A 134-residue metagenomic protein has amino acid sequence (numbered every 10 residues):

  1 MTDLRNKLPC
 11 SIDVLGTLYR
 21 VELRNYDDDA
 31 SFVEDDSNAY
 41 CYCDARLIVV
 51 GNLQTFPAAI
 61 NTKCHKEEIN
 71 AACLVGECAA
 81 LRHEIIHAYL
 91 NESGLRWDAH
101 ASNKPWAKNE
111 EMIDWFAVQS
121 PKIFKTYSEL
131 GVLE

Functional and structural regions predicted by a protein language model:
M1-C10: Short acidic, Pro/Gly- and aromatic-enriched capping/linker segments at domain boundaries
P9-E77, N91-E92, N103-V118: Active-site scaffold of zinc-dependent metalloenzymes
A79-N91: Active-site recognition of the HExxH zinc-binding catalytic motif
W97-E134: Post-HExxH zinc-binding segment in Zn-dependent metallohydrolases
